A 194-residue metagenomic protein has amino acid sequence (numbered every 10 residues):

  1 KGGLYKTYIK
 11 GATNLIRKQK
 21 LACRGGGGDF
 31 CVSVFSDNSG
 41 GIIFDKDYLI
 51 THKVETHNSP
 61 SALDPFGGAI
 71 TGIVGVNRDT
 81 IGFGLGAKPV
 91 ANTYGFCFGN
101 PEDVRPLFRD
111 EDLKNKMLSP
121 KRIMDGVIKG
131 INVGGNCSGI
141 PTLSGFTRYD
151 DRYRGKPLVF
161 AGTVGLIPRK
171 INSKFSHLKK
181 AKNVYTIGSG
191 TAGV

Functional and structural regions predicted by a protein language model:
K1-V194: Long, structured ligand/cofactor-binding scaffold of large enzymes
